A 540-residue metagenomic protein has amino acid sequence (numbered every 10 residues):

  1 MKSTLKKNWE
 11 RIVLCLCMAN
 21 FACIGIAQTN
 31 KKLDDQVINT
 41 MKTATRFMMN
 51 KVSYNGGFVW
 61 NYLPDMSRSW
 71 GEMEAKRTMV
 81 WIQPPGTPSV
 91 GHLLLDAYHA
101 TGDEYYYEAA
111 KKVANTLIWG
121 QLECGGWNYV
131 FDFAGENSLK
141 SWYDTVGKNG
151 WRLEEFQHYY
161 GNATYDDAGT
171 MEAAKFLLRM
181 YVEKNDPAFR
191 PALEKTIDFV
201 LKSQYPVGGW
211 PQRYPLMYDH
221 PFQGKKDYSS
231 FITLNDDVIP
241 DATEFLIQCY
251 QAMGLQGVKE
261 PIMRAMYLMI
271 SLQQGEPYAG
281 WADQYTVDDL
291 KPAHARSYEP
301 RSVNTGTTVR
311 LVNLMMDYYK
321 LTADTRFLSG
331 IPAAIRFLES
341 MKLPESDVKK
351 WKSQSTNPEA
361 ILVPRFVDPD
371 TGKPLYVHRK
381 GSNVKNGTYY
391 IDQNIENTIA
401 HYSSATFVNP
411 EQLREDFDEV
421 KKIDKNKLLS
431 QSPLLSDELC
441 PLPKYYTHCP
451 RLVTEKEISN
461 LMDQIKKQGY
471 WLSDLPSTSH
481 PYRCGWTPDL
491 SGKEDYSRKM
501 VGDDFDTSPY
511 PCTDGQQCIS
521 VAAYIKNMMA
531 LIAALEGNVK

Functional and structural regions predicted by a protein language model:
M1-T29: Bacterial Sec-dependent N-terminal signal peptides
V13, N20-A22, R46, M180 (+2 more regions): Intrinsic disorder/low-structure terminal segments
Q28-F47, K112, W151-H158, E172-K175 (+8 more regions): Terminal, non-catalytic domain-edge segments
V52-E244, K259-E260, Q273-S302, S346-A400 (+2 more regions): Extended ligand-binding groove/face enriched in aromatic
